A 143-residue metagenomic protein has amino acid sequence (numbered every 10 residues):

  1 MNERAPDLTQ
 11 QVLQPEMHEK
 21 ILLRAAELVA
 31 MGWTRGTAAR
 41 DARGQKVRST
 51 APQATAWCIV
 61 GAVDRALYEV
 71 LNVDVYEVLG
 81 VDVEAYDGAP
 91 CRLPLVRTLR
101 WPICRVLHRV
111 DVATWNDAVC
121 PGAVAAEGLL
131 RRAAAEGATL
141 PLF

Functional and structural regions predicted by a protein language model:
M1-F143: Domain-length accessory/inserted modules outside core catalytic folds
